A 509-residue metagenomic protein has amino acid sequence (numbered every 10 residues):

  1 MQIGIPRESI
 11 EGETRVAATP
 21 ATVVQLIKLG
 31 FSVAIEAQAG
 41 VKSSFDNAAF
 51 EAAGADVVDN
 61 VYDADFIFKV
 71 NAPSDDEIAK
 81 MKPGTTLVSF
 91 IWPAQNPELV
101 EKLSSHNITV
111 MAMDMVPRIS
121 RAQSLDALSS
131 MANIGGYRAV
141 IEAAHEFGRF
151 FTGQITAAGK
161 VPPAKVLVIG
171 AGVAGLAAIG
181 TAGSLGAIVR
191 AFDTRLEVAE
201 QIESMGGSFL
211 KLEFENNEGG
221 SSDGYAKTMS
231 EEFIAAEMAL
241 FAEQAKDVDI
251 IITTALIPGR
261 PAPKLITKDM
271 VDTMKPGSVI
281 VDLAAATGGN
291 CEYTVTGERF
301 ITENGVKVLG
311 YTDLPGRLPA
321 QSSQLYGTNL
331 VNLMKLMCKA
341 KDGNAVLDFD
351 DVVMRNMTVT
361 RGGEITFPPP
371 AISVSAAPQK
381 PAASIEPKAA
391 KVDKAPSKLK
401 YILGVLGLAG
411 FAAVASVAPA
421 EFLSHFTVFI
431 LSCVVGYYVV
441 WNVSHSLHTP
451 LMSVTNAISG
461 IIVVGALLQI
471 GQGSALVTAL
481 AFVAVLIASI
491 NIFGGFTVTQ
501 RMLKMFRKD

Functional and structural regions predicted by a protein language model:
Q2-V100, S104-S105, A112-E142, E146-P162 (+5 more regions): Structural/interface elements that position substrates and couple domains in central-metabolism enzymes
P6-F45, G153-Q244, V392-D393, A412-A415: Glycine-rich phosphate/diphosphate-binding loop of Rossmann-like nucleotide-binding domains
A52-D63, P73, G220-I251, A255-K268 (+1 more regions): A structured beta-alpha segment of the ubiquitous adenosine-cofactor-binding alpha/beta core
K69-E98, K102, M238-T253, I257-I280: Rossmann-fold NAD(P) dinucleotide-binding segment
A94-S120, R260-D313: Rossmann-fold NAD(P)-binding glycine/threonine-rich loop
D114-V116, S120-T156, P163, C291-S373 (+1 more regions): Adenosine-phosphate binding glycine-rich loop
A420-S432, S453-V454, T478, F482-V485: Structural signature of hydrophobic alpha-helical transmembrane segments
A457-L467: Small-residue-rich segments of transmembrane alpha-helices in multi-pass membrane proteins, especially helix faces
